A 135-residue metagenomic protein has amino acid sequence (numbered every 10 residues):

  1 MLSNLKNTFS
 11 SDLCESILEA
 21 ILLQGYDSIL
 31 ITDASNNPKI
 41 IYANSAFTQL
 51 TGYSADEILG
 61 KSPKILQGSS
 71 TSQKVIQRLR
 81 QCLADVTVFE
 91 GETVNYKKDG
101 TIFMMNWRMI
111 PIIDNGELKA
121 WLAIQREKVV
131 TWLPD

Functional and structural regions predicted by a protein language model:
M1-S35, I113, L118-D135: PAS-family sensory modules
C14-A20, S69-T101: Terminal output helix/cap of sensory domains in signal transduction proteins
S28, E90-V94, D99-R108, L122: PAS/PAC sensory module
T32-A34, G68-S69, N106, I110: Structured beta-strand/turn binding interfaces of compact recognition modules in eukaryotic regulators
Y42-F47: N-terminal capping loop/helix in small sensory signaling domains highlighted by a polar->aromatic N-x2-3-F motif
T48, K64-Q67, I113, T131: Nucleotide phosphate-binding site architecture
L50-S54, L59-K64, S69-T71, Q77-L79: PAS-family sensory domain signature
